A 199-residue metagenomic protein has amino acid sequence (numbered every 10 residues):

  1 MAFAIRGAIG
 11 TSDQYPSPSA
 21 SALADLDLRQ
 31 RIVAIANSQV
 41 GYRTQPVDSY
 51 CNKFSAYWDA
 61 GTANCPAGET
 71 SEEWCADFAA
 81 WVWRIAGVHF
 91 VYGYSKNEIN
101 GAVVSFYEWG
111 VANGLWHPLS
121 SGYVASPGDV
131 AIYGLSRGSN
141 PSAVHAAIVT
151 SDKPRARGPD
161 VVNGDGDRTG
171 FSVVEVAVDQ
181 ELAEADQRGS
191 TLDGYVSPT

Functional and structural regions predicted by a protein language model:
A2-A22, L135-T199: Aromatic- and glycine-rich peptidoglycan recognition patches
A4-H89: N-terminal capping segments
S12, P16-L26, D59, A63-C65 (+5 more regions): Post-signal peptide N-terminal regions of Sec-secreted extracellular proteins
L28, H89-T169: ...with weaker cross-activation on analogous glycine-rich loops/strands in unrelated enzymes
Q39, Q45, E69-E73, E98 (+3 more regions): Glutamate identity and glutamate-enriched acidic tracts
